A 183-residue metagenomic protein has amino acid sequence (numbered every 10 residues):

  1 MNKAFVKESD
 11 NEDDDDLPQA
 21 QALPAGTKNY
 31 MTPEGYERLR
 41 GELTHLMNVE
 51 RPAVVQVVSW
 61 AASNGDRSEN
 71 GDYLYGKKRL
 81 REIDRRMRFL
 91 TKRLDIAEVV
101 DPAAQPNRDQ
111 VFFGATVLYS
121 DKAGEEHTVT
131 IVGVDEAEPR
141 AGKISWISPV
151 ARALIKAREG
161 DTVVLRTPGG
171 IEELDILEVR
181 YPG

Functional and structural regions predicted by a protein language model:
M1-R88: Helix-rich terminal scaffold detector
P18, G26, L94-D95, E126 (+2 more regions): Residue-level signal for pocket-adjacent positions within structured domains
M47-E50, A97-E98, R158, G183: Conserved NTP-handling cores and scaffolds of large molecular machines
G71, K77, D84, D95-V100 (+1 more regions): Low-complexity, intrinsically disordered basic tails/loops
V100-L174, R180: Non-DNA-binding regulatory cores of transcription-related proteins, predominantly C-terminal effector-binding
